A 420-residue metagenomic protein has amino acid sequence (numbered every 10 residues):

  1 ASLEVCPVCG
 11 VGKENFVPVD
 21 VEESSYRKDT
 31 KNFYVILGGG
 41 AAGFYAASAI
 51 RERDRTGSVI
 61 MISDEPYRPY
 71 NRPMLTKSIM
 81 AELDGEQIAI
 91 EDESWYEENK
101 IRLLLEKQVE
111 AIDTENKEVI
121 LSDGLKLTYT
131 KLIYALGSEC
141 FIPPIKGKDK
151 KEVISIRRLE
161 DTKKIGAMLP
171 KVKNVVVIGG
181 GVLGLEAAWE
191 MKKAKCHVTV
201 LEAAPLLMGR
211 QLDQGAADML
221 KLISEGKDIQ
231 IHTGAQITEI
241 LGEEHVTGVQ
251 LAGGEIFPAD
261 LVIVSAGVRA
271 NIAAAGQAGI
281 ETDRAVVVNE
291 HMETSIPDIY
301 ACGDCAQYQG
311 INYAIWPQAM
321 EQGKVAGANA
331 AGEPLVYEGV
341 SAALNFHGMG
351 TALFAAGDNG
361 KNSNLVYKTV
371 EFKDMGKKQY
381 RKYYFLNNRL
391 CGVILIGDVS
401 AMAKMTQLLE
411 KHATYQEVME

Functional and structural regions predicted by a protein language model:
C6, Y26-R102, F141, A188-L212 (+1 more regions): Beta1-alpha1 glycine-rich phosphate/pyrophosphate-binding loop at the start of Rossmann-like nucleotide-binding domains
C9-V21: Short Cys/His-rich micro-motifs in 6-15 aa windows
K31-Y34, C305-M402: Mid-to-C-terminal Rossmann-like scaffold of FAD/NAD(P)H-dependent oxidoreductases
L37, L127-E139, I178, F257-G267 (+2 more regions): Short hydrophobic core segments
G38-A42, R157-R158, I178-G181: Glycine-rich Rossmann-fold phosphate-binding loop(s) that bind the pyrophosphate of adenine dinucleotide cofactors
T56-S58, E97-L127, K193-E290: A Rossmann-like FAD-binding core segment of flavoenzymes
Y67, P73-A89, N174, L183-E239 (+2 more regions): Rossmann-like dinucleotide-binding cores of NAD(P)H-dependent redox enzymes
D149-K173, I240-Q250, E255-N329, V418: FAD-site-proximal beta/loop scaffold in flavoenzymes
